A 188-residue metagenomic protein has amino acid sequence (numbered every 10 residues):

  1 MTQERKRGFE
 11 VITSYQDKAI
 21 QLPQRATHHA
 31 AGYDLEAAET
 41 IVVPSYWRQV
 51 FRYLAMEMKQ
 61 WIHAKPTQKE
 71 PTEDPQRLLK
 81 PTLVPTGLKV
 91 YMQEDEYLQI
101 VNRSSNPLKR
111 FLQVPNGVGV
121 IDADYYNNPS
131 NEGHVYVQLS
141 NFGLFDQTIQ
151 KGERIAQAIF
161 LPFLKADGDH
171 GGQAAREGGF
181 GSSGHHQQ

Functional and structural regions predicted by a protein language model:
M1-Q188: DUTPase catalytic domain/fold
